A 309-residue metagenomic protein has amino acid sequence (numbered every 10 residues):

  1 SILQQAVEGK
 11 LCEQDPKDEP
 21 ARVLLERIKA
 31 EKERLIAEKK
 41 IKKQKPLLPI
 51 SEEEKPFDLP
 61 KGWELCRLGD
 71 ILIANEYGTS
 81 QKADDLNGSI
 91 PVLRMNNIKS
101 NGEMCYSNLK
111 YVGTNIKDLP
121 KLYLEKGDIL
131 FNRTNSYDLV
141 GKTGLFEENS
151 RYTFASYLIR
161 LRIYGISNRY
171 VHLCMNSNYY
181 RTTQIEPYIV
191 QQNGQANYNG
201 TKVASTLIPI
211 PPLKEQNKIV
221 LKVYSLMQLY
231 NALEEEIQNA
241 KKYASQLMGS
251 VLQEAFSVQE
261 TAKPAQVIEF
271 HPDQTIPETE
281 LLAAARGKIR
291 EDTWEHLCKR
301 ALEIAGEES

Functional and structural regions predicted by a protein language model:
S1, K10, S51-Y77, L213 (+3 more regions): Non-catalytic DNA-recognition/assembly elements of restriction-modification systems
S1-E54, K263-A265: Extended, domain-scale alpha-helical bundle/helix-rich regions
A21-K32, V223-L226, A244-L252: Short amphipathic alpha-helical coiled-coil/interface segments
I50-E54, G69-K82, N96-D128, C298-L302 (+1 more regions): Sequence-specific dsDNA recognition surfaces
P56-L59, I116, I159-I163, A204-I210: Short, well-ordered beta-strand elements within core beta-sheets of diverse protein domains
T79, K99-K110, I129-F154, R169-L173 (+2 more regions): Short, ligand-facing micro-motifs at secondary-structure edges
R151-L158, R169, V190-L213: A short glycine-rich beta-alpha junction/loop motif
